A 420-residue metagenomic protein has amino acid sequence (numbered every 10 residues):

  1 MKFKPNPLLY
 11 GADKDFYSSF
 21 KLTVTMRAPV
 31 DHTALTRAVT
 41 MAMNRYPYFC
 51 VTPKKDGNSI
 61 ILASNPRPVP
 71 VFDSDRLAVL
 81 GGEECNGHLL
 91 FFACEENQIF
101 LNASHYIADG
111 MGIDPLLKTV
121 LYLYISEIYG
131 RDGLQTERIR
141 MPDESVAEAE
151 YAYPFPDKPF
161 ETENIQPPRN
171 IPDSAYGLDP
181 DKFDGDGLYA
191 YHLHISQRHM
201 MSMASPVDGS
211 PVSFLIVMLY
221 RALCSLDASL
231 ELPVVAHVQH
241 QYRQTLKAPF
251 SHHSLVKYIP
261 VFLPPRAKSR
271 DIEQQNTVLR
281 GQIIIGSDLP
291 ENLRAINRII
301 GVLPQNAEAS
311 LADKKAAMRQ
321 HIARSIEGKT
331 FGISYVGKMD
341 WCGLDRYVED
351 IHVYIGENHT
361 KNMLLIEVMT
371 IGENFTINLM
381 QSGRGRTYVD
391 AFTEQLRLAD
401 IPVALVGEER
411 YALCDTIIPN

Functional and structural regions predicted by a protein language model:
M1-D56, R67-F91, C224-N420: Acyl-thioester-dependent acyl-group transfer interface
K2-P5, I107, M111-P115, T119-S202 (+1 more regions): Non-catalytic, low-complexity flexible loops and terminal extensions
R27-Y46, S104-K118, Y189-L230, I377-L379 (+1 more regions): Acyl activation and transfer enzymes in specialized metabolism, enriched for ANL adenylate-forming modules
N58-I60, I99, F375: Hydrophobic residues embedded in beta-strands of well-ordered beta-sheets
I61-S64, R140-M141: Conserved catalytic core of two-metal-ion nucleotidyltransferases
F72-V79, E83-A93, N102, Y129-A149: Hydrophobic, well-ordered secondary-structure segments that either form specific early membrane-associated helices used
E96-I107, S202, P260-P264: Short acidic, glycine/Ser/Thr-rich loop/turn "cap" segments at secondary-structure junctions
I99, P211-V212, P233-V234: Alpha-helical scaffolds flanking conserved acidic
